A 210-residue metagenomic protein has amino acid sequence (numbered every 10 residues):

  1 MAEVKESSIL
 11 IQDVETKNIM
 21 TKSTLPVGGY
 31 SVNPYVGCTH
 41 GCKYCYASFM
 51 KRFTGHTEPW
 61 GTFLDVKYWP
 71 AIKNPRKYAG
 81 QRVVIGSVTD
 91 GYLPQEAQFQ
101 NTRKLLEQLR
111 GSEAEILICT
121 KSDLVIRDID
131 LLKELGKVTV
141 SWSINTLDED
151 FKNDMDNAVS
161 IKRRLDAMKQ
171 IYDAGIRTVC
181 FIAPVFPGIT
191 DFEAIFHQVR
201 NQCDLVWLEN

Functional and structural regions predicted by a protein language model:
A2-S141, L147-F151, I161-K162, D166 (+1 more regions): Conserved Radical SAM active-site core
M155-A158: Glycine- and acidic-residue-enriched helix-capping/strand-helix junction motifs
K162-N210: Conserved C-terminal portion of the radical SAM core fold that forms the substrate/S-adenosylmethionine-binding
